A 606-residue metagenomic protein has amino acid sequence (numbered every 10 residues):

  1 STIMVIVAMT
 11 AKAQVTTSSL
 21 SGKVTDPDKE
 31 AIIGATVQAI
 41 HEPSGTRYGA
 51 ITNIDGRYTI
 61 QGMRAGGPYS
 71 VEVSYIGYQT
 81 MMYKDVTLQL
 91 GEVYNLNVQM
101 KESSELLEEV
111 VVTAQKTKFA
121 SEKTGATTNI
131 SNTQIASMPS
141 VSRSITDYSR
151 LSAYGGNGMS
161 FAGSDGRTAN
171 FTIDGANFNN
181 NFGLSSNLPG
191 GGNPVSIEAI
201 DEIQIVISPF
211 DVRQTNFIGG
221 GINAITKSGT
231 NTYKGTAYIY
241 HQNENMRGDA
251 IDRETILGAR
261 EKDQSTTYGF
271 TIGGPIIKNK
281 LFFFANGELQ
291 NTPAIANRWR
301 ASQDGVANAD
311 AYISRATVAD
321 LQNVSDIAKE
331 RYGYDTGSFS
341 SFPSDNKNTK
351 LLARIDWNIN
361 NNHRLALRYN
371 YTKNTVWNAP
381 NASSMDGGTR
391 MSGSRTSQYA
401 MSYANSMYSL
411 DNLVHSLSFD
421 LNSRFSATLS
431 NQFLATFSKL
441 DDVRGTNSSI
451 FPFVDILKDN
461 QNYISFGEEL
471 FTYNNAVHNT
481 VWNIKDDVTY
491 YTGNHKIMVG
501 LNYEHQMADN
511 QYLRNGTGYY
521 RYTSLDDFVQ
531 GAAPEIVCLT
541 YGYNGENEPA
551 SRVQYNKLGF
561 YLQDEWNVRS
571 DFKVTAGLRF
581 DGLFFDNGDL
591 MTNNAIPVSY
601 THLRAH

Functional and structural regions predicted by a protein language model:
T10-T113, T117: Periplasm-facing N-terminal accessory domains of Gram-negative outer-membrane beta-barrel systems
N53-I54, Q79, K84-Q99, E108-S228 (+4 more regions): Periplasmic N-terminal accessory/gating domains of Gram-negative outer-membrane beta-barrel systems
A114, A237-N243, A285-L289, L367-Y371 (+3 more regions): Transmembrane beta-barrel strands of outer-membrane/channel proteins
S185, E198-Q204, V212-G221, K227-L321 (+1 more regions): Outer-membrane beta-barrel translocator/receptor signature
I207, T226, G274-I276, W357-I359 (+5 more regions): Residue-level signature of outer-membrane beta-barrel architecture
K227-G229, I277-N279, N360-N362, S426-S430 (+3 more regions): Outer-membrane beta-barrel channels and translocator barrels
S344-K347, N361-Q563: Replace "related TpsB outer-membrane translocases also match" with "some related outer-membrane beta-barrels such as
T601-H606: Conserved small/polar residues in nucleotide/adenosyl-binding loops
